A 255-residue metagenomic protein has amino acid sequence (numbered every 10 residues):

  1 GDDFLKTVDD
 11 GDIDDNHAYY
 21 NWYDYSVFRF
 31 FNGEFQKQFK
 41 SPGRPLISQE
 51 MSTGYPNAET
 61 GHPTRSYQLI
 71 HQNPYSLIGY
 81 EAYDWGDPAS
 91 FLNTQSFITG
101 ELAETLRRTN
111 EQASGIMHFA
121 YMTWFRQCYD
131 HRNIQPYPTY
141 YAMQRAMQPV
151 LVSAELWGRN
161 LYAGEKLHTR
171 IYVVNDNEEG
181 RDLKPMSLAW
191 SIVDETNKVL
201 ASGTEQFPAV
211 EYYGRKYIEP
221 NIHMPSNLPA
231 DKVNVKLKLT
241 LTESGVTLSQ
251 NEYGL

Functional and structural regions predicted by a protein language model:
G1-R132: Substrate-binding/catalytic cleft of secreted carbohydrate-active enzymes, primarily glycoside hydrolases
S96, G100, Y137, K232: Electropositive phosphate-/nucleotide-binding environments in soluble metabolic enzymes
H118-N177, M186, S202-G203: Aromatic-rich peripheral "rim/lid" segments of glycoside hydrolase catalytic domains that contact and position glycan
W157-R159, T204-V210, M224-S226: Beta-strand-rich interaction surfaces with strong enrichment in secreted/lumenal proteins
K166-P208, K216-I222, D231-S244: Beta-strand-rich binding/interaction modules
F207-V210, V246-L255: Short beta-strand elements
